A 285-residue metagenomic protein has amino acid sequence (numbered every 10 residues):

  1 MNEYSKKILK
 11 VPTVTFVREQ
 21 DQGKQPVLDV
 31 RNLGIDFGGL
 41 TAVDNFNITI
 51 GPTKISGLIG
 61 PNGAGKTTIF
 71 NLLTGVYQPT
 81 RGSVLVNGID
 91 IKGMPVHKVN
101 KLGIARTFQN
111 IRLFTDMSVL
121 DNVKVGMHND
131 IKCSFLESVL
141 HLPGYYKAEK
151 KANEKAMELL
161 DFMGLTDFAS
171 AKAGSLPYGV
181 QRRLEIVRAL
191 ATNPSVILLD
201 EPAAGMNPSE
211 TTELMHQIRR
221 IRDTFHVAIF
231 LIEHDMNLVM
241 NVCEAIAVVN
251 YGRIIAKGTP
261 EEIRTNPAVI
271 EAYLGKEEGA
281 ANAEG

Functional and structural regions predicted by a protein language model:
N2-G285: Glycine-rich phosphate-binding loops of nucleotide-dependent enzymes
